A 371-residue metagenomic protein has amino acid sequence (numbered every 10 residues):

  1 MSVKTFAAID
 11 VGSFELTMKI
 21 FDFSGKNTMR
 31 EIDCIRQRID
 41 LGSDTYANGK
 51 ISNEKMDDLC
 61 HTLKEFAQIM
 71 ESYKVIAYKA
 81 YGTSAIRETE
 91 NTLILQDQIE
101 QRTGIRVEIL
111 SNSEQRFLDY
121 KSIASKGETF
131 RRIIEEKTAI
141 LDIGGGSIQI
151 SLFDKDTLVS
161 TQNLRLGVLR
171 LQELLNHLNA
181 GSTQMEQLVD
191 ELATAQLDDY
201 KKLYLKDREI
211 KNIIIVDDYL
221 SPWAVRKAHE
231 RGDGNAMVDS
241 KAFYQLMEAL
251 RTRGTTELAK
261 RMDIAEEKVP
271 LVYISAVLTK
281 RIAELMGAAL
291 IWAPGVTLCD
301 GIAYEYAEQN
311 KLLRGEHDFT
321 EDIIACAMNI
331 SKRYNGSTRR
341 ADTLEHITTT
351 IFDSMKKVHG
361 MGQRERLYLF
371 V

Functional and structural regions predicted by a protein language model:
S2-R30, R132-T161, V216-D218, P222-A224: Gly/Thr-rich phosphate-binding beta-strand-loop-beta motif of the actin/hexokinase/Hsp70
F6, D44-Q68, S72, A85-T89 (+4 more regions): Helical "lid/coupling" subdomains associated with nucleotide-phosphate turnover
V11, I39-L41, I143, L166 (+1 more regions): Hydrophobic residues in beta-strands and at strand termini
G25-D40, T45, E71: Conserved ATP-binding subdomain of kinase catalytic cores across diverse folds
A77-Y78: Post-signal peptide N-terminal segment of secreted/secretory-pathway proteins
